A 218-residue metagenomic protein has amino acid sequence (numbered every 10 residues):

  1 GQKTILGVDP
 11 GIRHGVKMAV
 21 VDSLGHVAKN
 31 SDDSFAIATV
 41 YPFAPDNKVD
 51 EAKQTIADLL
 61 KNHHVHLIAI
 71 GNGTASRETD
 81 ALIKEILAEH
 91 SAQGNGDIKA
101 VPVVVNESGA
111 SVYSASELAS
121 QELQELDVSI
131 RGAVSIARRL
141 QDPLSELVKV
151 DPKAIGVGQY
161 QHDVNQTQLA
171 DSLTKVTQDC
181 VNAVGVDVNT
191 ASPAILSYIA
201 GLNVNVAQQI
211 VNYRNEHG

Functional and structural regions predicted by a protein language model:
G1-T4, K53-A57, N62: Extended, highly charged clamp/arch subdomains and adjacent linkers that form or line substrate-binding channels
G1-V27, L140: Gly/Thr-rich phosphate-binding beta-strand-loop-beta motif of the actin/hexokinase/Hsp70
V20-D50: Short glycine-rich, Thr/Ser-proximal phosphate-binding strand/loop in the N-terminal lobe of ATP-dependent enzymes
I37-D46, A100-D142: Short alpha-helix plus adjacent loop in nuclease-associated cores
V49-K53, A57, S76-K84, P102 (+2 more regions): Amphipathic alpha-helical transducer elements in NTP-driven molecular machines
V65-A75, P102-V103: Short glycine-rich phosphate-binding loop at a beta-alpha junction
A81-A110: Short acidic, glycine/proline-enriched helix-loop-strand junctions
Q121-H217: Long, highly charged, low-complexity intrinsically disordered interaction regions that mediate electrostatic DNA/RNA
